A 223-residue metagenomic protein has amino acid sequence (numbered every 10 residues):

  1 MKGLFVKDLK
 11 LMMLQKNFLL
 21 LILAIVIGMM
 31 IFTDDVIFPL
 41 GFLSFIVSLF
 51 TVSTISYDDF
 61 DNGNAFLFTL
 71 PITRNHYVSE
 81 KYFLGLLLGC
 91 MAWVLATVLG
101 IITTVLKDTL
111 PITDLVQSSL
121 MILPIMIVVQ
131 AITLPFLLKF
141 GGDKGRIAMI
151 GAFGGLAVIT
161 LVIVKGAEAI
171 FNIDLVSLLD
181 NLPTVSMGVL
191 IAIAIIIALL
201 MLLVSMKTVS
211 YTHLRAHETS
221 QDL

Functional and structural regions predicted by a protein language model:
M1-N17: Aromatic- and glycine-rich beta-strand/loop motifs that create alpha-glucan
L23, P183-Y211: Alpha-helical transmembrane segments of multi-pass membrane transporters/translocases
F38-T54: Long, hydrophobic alpha-helical segments
I55-L86: Helix-loop-helix units of permease transmembrane domains in multi-pass membrane transporters, especially ABC
F83-K144: Secretory targeting signals
T104-L110, A169-N181: Membrane-interface helix termini and inter-helical loops of multi-pass transporters
G142-L175: Transmembrane helix segments
T212-T219: Conserved small/polar residues in nucleotide/adenosyl-binding loops
